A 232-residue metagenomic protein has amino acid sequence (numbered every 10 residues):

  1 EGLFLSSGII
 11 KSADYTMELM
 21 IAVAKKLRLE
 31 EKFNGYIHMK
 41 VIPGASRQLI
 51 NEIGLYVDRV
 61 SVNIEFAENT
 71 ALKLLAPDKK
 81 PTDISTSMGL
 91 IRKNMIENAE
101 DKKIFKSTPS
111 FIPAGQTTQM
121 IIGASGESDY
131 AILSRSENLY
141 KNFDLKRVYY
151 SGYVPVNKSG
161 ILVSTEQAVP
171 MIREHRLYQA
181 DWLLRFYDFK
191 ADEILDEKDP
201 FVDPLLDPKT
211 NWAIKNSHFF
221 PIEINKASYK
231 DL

Functional and structural regions predicted by a protein language model:
E1-T118, G123-G126, L139, V156-E166: Conserved Radical SAM active-site core
L49, R135, S228-D231: Residues within well-ordered alpha-helices
M95, A99, Y140-F143, D181-A191: Alpha-helix capping/termination and helix-coil
E100-T108, Y150, K190-D196: Flexible, glycine/charged-enriched surface loops at secondary-structure junctions
P113-G115, F143, A227: Short gly/pro-enriched beta-turn/loop segments at secondary-structure junctions
T118, D129-G152, V156-E166, M171-I172 (+1 more regions): A conserved active-site cap/scaffold subdomain adjacent to cofactor or substrate pockets
S159-L232: Long, highly charged, low-complexity intrinsically disordered interaction regions that mediate electrostatic DNA/RNA
